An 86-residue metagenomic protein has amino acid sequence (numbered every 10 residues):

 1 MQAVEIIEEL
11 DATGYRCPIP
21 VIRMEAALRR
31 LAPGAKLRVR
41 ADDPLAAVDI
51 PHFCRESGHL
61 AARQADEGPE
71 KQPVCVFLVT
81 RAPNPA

Functional and structural regions predicted by a protein language model:
M1-A12: Right-handed parallel beta-helix/beta-solenoid
M1-A3, R30, G68-E70: Sterically constrained small-residue positions within well-ordered secondary structures of folded domains
E5, G34-R38, V74-V76: Intrinsic-disorder/low-complexity, polar/charged segments enriched in Ser/Thr/Lys/Arg/Asp/Glu/Gln
L10-D66: Amphipathic, hydrophobic secondary-structure cores in small proteins
E67-A86: C-terminal edge-of-domain segments
